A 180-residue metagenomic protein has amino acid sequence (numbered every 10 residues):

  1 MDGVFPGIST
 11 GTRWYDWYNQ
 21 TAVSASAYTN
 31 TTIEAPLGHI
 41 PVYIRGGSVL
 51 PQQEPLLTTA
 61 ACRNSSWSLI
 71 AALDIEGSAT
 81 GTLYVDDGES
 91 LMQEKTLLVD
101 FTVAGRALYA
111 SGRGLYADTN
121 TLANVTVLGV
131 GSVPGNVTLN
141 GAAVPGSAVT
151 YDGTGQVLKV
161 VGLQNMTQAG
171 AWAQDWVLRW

Functional and structural regions predicted by a protein language model:
M1-P134: Catalytic core of carbohydrate-active enzymes
A25-N30, M166-A173: Solvent-exposed, conformationally flexible loop/turn segments
Y43-R45, F101, V149, G170 (+1 more regions): Short beta-strand element of the conserved SAM-dependent methyltransferase core
G105-Y109, L122, G153-L158, D175: A generic structural signal for beta-strand entry/edge sites
V125-V133, A143-V144, L163, W172-A173 (+1 more regions): C-terminal accessory domains/tails appended to large, multi-domain proteins
N140-A171: Extracellular/luminal ectodomains and secreted, surface-exposed scaffolds of diverse proteins
